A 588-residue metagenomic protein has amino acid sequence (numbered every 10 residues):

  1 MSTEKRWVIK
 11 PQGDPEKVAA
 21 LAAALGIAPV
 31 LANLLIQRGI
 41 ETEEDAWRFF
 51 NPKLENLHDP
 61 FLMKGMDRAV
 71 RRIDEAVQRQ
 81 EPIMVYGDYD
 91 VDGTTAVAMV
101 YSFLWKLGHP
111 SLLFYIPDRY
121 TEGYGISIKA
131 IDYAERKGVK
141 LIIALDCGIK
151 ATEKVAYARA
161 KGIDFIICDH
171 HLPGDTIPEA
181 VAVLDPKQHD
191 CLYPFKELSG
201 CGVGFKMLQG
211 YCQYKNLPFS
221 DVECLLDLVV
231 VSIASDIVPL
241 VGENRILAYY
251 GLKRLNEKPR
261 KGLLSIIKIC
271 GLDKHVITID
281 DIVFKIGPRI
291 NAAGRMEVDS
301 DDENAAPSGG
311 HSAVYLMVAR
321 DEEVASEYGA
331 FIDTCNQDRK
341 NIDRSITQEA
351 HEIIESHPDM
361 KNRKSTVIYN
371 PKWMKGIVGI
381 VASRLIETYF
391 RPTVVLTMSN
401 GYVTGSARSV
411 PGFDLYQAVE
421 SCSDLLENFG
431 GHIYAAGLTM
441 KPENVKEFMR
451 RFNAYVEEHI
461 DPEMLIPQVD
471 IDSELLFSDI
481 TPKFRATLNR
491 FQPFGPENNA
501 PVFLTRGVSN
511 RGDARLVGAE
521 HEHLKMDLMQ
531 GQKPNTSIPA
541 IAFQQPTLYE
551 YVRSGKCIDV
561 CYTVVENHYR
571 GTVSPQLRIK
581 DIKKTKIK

Functional and structural regions predicted by a protein language model:
M1-R79, V231, K285-T334: Cofactor-/ligand-binding subdomain signature composed of acidic, glycine-rich, tryptophan-containing flexible loops
L35, D88-D90, I143, D169 (+7 more regions): Divalent metal-coordination and catalytic microenvironments
A46-L57, E81, K106-I116, P186 (+4 more regions): Gly-rich Lys/Arg/Thr-decorated short loops/hinges at beta-loop-alpha junctions or inter-strand turns that position
K64-I177, V183-P186, N341, S345-E349 (+1 more regions): N-terminal small/polar loop signature for handling phosphorylated ligands or for N-terminal nucleophile
V100, R245-I353, S365, E387 (+2 more regions): Acidic, two-metal ion nucleic-acid-processing modules in DNA metabolism proteins
R136-V139, C147, T152-E322, S326 (+2 more regions): Functional cores that coordinate and move charged inorganic groups
H357-S383: Flexible, glycine/threonine-enriched loop-and-boundary segments that flank and lead into catalytic domains of large
V394-S409: Short glycine-cluster motifs
